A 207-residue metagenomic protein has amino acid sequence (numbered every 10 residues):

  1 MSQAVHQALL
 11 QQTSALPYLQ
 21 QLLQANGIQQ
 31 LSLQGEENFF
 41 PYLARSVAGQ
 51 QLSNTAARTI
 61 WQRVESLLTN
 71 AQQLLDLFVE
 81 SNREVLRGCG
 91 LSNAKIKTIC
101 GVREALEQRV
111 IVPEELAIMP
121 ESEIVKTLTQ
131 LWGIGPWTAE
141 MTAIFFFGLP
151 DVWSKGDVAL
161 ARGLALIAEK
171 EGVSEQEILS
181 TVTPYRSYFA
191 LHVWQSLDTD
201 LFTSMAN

Functional and structural regions predicted by a protein language model:
M1-M119, E177-N207: N-terminal polyanion-binding entry modules of DNA glycosylases/AP lyases and select other DNA-binding proteins
A44-R45, G49, R83-R87, V125 (+5 more regions): Amphipathic alpha-helical segments within well-ordered protein domains
N54, N70, I134, G148 (+2 more regions): Short, well-ordered coil loops that connect the C-terminus of an alpha-helix to the N-terminus of a beta-strand
L91-N93, K126-P136, I167-E175, T199: A short, terminal or domain-edge coil/loop segment
E104-V112, Q130-G133, I144, G148 (+1 more regions): Alpha-helix capping at helix-to-loop junctions
P120-L164: Catalytic DNA-binding helix-loop module of base-excision-repair DNA glycosylases/AP lyases
K155-T181: C-terminal end-helix/capping segment
